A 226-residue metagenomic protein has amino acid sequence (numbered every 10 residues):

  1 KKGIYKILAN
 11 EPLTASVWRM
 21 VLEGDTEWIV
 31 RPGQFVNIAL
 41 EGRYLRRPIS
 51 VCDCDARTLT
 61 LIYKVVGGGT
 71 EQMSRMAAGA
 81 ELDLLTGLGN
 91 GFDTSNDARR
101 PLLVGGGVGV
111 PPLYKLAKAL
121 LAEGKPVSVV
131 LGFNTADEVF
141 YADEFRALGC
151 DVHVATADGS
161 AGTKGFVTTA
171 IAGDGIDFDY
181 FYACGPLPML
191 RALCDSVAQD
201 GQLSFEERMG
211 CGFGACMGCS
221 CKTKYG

Functional and structural regions predicted by a protein language model:
K1, D137, D200-Y225: Short, flexible loop segments at boundaries between secondary-structure elements
K1-A80: Ferredoxin-reductase
D53, A183, F213: Conserved strand-loop elements at the edges of beta-sheets that form or border functional pockets
G68-R208: FNR/FR-type flavoprotein reductase catalytic core
